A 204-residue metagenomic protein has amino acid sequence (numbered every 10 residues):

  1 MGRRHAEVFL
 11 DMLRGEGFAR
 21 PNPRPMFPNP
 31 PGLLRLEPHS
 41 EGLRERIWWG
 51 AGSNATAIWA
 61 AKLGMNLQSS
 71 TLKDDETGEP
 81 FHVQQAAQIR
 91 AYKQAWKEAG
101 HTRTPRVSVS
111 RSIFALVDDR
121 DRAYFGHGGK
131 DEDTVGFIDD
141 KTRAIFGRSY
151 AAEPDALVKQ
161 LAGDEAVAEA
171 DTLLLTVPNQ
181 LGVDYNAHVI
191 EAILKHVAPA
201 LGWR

Functional and structural regions predicted by a protein language model:
M1-L63: Internal, glycine-rich beta/alpha segment that forms the wall or movable "lid" of small-molecule/cofactor binding
N66: Residue-level detector of anion-binding/catalytic polar loops
S69-A86, R90-R204: C-terminal amphipathic alpha-helical "assembly" element that mediates oligomerization/partner interfaces or acts as
